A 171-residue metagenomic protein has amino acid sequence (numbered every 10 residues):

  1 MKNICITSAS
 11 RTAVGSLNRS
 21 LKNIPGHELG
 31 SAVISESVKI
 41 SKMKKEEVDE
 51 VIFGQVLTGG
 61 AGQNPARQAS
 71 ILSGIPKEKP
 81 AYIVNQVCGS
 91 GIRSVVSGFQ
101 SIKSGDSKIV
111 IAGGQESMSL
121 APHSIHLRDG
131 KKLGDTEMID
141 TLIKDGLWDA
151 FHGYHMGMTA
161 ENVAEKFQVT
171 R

Functional and structural regions predicted by a protein language model:
M1-K79, Q115-R171: Conserved "HGTGT" condensation-loop signature of ketosynthase/thiolase-family condensing enzymes that catalyze
E50-I52, I83, V110: Short, conserved beta-strand segments within well-ordered enzyme catalytic domains that often line or immediately flank
G62, A81-S90: Active-site nucleophile and cofactor-binding loops and adjacent substrate-binding regions of central metabolic enzymes
A66, S70, A81, I92-V95 (+1 more regions): Generic internal hydrophobic packing segments that stabilize the cores of diverse globular domains
Q86-E116, M158, A164-R171: Active-site-proximal alpha-helical scaffold in enzymes
